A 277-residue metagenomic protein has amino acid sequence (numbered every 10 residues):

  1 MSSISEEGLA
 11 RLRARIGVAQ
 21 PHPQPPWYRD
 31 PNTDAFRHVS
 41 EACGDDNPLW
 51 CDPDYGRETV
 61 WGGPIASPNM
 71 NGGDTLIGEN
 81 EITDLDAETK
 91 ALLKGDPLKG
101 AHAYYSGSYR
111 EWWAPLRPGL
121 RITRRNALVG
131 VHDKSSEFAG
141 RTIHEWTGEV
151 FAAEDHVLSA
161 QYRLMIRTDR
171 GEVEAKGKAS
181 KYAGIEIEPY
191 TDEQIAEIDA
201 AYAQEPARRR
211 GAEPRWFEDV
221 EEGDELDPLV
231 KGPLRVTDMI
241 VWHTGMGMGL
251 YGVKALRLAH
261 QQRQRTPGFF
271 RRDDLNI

Functional and structural regions predicted by a protein language model:
S2-G107, E172-I277: Hot-dog-fold acyl-thioester-processing enzymes
S106-E154, Q161-R163, G223: Hydrophobic beta-sheet segments that form the core/acyl-binding groove of ACP/CoA-dependent acyl-chain-processing
D133, G140, D169, T237-D238: Short amphipathic alpha-helical leader/targeting segments
G148-R163, L250-Q262: Short peripheral tails and domain-boundary helices/loops at the edges of structured domains
Y162-G171: Short, solvent-exposed aromatic-acidic interface loops
